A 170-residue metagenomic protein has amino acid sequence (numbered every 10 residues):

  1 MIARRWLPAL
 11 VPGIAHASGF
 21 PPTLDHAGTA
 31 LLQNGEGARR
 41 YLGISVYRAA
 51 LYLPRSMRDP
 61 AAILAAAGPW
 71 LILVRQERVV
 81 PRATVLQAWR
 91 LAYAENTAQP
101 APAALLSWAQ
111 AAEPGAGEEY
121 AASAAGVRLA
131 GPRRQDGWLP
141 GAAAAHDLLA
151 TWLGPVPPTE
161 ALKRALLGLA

Functional and structural regions predicted by a protein language model:
M1-V11: N-terminal secretory signal peptides and thylakoid transit peptides that target proteins across membranes
P12-H16: N-terminal signal peptide c-region/cleavage motif recognized by signal peptidases
A17-A170: Terminal leader/tail segments of proteins
